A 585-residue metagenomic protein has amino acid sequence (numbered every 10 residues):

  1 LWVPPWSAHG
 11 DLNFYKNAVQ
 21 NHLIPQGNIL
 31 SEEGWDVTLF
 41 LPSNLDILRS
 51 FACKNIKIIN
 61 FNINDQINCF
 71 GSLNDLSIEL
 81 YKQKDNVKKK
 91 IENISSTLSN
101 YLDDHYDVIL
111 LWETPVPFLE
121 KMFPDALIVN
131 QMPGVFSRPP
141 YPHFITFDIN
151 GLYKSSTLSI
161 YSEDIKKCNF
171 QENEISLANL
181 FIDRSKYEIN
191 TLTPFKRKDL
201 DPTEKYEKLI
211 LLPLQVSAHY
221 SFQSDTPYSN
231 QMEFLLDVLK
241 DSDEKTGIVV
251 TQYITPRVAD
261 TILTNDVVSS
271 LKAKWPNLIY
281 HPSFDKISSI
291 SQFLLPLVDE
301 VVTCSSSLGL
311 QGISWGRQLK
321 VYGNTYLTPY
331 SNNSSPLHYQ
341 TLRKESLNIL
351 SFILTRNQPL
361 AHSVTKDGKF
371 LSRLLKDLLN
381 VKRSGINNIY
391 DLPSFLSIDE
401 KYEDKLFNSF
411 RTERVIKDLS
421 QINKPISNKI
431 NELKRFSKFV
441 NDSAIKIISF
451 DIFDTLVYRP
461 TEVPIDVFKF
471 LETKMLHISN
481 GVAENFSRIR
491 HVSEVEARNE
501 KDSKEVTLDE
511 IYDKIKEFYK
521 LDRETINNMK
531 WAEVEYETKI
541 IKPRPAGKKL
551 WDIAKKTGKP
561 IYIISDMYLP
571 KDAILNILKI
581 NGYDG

Functional and structural regions predicted by a protein language model:
P4, N17, N21-I29, Q66-T157 (+1 more regions): Active-site and donor-binding regions of nucleotide-sugar-utilizing enzymes
N13-H22, K186-V267: Conserved catalytic-core segment of nucleotide-activated headgroup transferases in glycan assembly
L41-L48, D65-L80, L236-I287, N581: Catalytic donor nucleotide-activated moiety binding site of glycosyltransferases and closely related
K89-S99, K205, S217-N230, I254-L310 (+2 more regions): Donor nucleotide-activated moiety binding/catalytic core segment of transferases that use nucleotide-activated donors
I109-V116, E120, G134, I287-N333: A donor-sugar binding/catalytic signature common to diverse glycosyltransferases and related nucleotide-sugar
I149-R197, Y330-I422: Leloir-type glycosyltransferase catalytic cores
S437-R488: Active-site neighborhood of HAD-like aspartate-dependent phosphohydrolases
S503-D513, E517-Y562: Short, acidic loop-to-helix structural element flanking the phosphoryl-transfer center in phosphate-processing enzymes
